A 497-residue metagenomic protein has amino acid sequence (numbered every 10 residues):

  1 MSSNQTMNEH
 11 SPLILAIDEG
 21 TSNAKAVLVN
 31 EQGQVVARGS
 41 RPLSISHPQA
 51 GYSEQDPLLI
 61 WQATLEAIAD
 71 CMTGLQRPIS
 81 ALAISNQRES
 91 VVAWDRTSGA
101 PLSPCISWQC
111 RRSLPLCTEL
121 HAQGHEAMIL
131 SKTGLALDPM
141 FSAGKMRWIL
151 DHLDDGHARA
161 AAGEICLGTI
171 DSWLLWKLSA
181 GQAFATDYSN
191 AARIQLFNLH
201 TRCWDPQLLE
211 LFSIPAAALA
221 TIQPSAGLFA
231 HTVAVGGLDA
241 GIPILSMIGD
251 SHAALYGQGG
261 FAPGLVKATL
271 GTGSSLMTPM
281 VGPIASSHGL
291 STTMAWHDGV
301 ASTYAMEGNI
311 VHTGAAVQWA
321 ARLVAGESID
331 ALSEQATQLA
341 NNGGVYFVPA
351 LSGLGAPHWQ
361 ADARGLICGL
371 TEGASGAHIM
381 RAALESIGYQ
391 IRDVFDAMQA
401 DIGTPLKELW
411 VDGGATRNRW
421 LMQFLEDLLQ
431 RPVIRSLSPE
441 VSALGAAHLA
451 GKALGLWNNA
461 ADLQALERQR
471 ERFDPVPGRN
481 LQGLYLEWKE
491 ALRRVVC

Functional and structural regions predicted by a protein language model:
M1-S103, S131, A220, G237-S246 (+4 more regions): N-terminal glycine/serine-rich phosphate-binding loop of ATP-dependent small-molecule kinases, especially carbohydrate
N8, L15-I17, L114, L120-F184 (+4 more regions): Active-site core segments that coordinate phosphate-bearing ligands/cofactors across diverse enzyme families
L43, N86, Q109, A226 (+2 more regions): Residues that line or immediately flank small-molecule/substrate-binding pockets and catalytic motifs
D56, C110, D250: Short, conserved phosphate/pyrophosphate- and ester-handling motifs at nucleotide-, phospho-/glycolipid
T73-W108, A136-S142, L175-N198, Q223 (+1 more regions): Short beta-strand-loop/turn "lid" adjacent to the catalytic site in phosphate-handling enzymes
P78-I79, P215-A218, G388, P405: Short loop/turn motifs at secondary-structure junctions
L219-L228, S333-T337: Short linear loop/turn motifs
